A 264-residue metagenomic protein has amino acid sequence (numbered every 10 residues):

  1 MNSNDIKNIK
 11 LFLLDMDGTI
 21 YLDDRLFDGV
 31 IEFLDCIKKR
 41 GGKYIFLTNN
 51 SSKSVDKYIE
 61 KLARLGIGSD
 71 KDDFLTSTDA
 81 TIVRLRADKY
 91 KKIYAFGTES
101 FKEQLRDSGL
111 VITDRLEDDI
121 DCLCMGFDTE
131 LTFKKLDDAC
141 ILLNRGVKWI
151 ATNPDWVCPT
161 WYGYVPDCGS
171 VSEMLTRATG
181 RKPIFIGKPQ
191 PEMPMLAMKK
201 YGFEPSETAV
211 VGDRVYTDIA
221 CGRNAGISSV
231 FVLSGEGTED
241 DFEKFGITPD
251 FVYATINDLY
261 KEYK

Functional and structural regions predicted by a protein language model:
N2-L14, Y21-K39, D56-L75, I82-K264: Asp-based, Mg2+/Mn2+-dependent phosphohydrolase catalytic module
K43: N-terminal phosphate-binding loop and flanking beta/alpha elements of the actin-like ATPase fold
N50: Conserved phosphate/oxyanion-binding catalytic-loop motifs
